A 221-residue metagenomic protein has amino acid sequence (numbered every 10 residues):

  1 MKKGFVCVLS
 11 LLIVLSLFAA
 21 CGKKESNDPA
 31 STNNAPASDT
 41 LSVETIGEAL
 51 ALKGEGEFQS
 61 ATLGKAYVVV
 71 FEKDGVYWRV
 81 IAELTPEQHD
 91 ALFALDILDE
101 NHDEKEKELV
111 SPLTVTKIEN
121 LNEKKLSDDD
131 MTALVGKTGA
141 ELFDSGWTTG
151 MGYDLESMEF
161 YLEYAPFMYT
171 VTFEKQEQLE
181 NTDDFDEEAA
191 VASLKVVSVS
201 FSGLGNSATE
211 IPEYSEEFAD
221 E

Functional and structural regions predicted by a protein language model:
M1-G4: Positively charged n-region of N-terminal signal peptides that target proteins for export
C7-I13: Sec-dependent N-terminal signal peptides
L17-A20: C-terminal motif of bacterial Sec signal peptides marking the signal peptidase cleavage site
G22-K24: Bacterial signal peptide processing site
A30-G56: N-terminal low-complexity, Pro/Thr/Ser-rich intrinsically disordered segments that act as propeptides or flexible
E48-L52, E108-L113, S127-E156: Short Gly/Thr-rich strand-loop-strand
G54-I81, E104, G139-Q178, E216-E221: A cross-family detector of function-defining hotspots
Q88-N101, E177-E221: Surface-exposed amphipathic alpha-helical segments
